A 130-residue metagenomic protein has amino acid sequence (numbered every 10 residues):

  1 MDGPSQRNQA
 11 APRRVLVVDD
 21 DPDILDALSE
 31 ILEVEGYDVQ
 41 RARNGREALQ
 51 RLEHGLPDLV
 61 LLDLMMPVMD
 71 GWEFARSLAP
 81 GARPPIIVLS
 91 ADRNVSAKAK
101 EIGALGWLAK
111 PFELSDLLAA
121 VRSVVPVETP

Functional and structural regions predicted by a protein language model:
M1-R14, S115-P130: Non-catalytic signal-transmission and effector/linker regions of two-component phosphorelay proteins
P22-Q40: Two-component/phosphorelay signaling modules centered on CheY-like receiver
R41-L59: Acidic, metal-coordinating helix/loop segments flanking the phosphotransfer/catalytic sites of two-component signaling
D63: Active-site residues of response regulator receiver
M66: Receiver (REC) domain active-site loop signature in two-component systems and cognate sites in sensor histidine kinases
I87-L89: Hydrophobic/aromatic residues positioned on beta-strands within the core alpha/beta folds
K110: A Lys-centered signature of the CheY-like receiver
